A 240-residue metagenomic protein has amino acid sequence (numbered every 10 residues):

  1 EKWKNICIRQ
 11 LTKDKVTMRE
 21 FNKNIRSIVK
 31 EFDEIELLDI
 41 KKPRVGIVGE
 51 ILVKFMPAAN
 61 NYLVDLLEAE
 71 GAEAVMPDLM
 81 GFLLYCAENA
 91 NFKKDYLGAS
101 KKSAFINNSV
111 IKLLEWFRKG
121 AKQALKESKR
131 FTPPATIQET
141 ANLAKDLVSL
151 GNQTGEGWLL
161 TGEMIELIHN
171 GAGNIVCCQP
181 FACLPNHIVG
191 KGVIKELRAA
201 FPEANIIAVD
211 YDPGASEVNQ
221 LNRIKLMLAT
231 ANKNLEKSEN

Functional and structural regions predicted by a protein language model:
E1-N240: An N-terminal assembly and electron-transfer interface module characteristic of large anaerobic redox and radical
